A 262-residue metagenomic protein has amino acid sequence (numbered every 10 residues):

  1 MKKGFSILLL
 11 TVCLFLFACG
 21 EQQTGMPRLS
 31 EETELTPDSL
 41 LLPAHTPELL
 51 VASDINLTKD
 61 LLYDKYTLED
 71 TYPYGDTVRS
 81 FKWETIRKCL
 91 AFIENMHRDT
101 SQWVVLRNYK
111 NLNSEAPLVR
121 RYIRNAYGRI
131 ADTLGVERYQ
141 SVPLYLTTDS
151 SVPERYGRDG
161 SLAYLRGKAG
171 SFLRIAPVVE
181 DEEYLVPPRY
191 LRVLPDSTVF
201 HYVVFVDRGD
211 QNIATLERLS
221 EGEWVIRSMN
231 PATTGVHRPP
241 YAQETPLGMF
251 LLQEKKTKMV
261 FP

Functional and structural regions predicted by a protein language model:
M1-L8: Bacterial N-terminal signal peptides that target proteins for export
L8-L16: Bacterial N-terminal signal peptides
C19-L247: N-terminal pre-domains immediately preceding structured catalytic cores
Y241, M259-P262: Short, solvent-exposed loop/turn elements at domain surfaces
E254-K258: RNA pseudouridine synthases
